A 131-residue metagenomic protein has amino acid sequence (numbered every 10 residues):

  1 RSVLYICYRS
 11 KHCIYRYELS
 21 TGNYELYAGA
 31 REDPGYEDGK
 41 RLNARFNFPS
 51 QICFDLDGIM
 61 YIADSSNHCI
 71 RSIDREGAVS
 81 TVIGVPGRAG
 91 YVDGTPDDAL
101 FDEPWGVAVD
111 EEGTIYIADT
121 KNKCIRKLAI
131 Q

Functional and structural regions predicted by a protein language model:
R1, F54-D57, V109-E112: Residue-level detector of Asp-centered blade-edge/turn motifs that repeat once per structural unit in beta-propeller
V3-I6, I59-I62, T114-I117: Conserved beta-propeller blade signature
R9, S65-S66, T120: Short loop/turn segments immediately following the C-termini of beta-strands
H12-I14, H68-I70, K123-R126: Structural signal for beta-propeller blades
E18-G22, I73-A78, A129-Q131: Short loop/turn segments that connect beta-strands within beta-propeller blades
G22-S50, A78-W105: Gly/Pro-rich loop segments of beta-rich domains
Q51, I59-C69: Loop/turn-rich, solvent-exposed surfaces of beta-rich toroidal or solenoidal domains
E103-Q131: Blade-level signature of beta-propeller repeat domains, shared across WD40, Kelch, NHL, RCC1 and BNR/Asp-box propellers
